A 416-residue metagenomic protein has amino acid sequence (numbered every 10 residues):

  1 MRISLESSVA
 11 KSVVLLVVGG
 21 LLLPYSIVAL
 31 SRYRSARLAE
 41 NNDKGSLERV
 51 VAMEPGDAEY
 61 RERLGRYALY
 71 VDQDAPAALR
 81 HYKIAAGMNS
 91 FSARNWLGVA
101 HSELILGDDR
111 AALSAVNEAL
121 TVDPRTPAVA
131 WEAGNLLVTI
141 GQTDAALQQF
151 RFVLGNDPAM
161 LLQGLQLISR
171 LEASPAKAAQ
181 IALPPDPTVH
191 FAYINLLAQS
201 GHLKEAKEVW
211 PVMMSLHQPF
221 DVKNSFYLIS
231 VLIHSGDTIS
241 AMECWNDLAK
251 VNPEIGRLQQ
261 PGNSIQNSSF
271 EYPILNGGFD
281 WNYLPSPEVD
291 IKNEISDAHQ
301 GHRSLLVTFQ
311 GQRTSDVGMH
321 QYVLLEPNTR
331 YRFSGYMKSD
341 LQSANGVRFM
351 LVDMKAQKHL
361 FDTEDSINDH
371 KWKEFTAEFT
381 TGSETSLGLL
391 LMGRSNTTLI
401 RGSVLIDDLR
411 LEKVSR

Functional and structural regions predicted by a protein language model:
A10-A36, A159, I181-R416: Extracellular and organelle-lumenal recognition/adhesion modules and their flexible linkers in secreted
D43, D57, S92, T126 (+3 more regions): Residue-level recognition of tetratricopeptide repeat
V51-A52, K83-G87, E118-T121, G155 (+2 more regions): Conserved structural position within tetratricopeptide repeats
Y60, N95, V129, M160-G164 (+3 more regions): TPR alpha-solenoid repeat register
